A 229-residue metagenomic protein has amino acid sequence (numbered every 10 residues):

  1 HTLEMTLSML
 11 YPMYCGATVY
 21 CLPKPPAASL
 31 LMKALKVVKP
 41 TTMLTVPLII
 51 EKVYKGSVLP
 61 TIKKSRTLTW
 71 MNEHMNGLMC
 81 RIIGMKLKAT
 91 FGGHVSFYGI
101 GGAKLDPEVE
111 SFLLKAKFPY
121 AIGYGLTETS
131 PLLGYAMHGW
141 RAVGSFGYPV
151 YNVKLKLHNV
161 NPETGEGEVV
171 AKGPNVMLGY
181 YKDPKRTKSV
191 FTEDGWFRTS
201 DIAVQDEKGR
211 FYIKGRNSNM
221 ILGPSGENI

Functional and structural regions predicted by a protein language model:
H1-P23, S29, L35, T45: Conserved AMP-binding loop of ANL adenylate-forming enzymes
H1-T2, P25, I49-E51, E128: Conserved nucleotide-binding/hydrolysis micro-motifs of P-loop NTPases
E4, V53-Y54, P107-V109, P131 (+4 more regions): Short helix/loop capping segments that flank catalytic or ligand/cofactor-binding pockets
C15-A17, K36, P40-L44, V53-R141 (+1 more regions): Gly/Ser/Thr-rich phosphate-binding loop
Y20-C21, L44, G99, A121-I122 (+7 more regions): Structured core elements
A28-L31, I82-L87, K154-K156, P184-K185 (+1 more regions): A generic local structural motif
L48-E51, A103-K104, N175, R216: Alpha-helix/helix-capping structural signal
P149, E163-G223, N228: Conserved ATP-binding/catalytic segment of the ANL
